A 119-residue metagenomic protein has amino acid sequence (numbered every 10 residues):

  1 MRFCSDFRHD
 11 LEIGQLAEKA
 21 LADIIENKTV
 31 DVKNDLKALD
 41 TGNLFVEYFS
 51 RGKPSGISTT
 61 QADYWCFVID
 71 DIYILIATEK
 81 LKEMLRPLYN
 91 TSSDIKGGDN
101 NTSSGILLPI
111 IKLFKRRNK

Functional and structural regions predicted by a protein language model:
M1-R2, S92-K119: Charged phosphate-binding loop/patch that engages nucleotide di/tri-phosphates or the phosphate backbone of nucleic
R2-S5, E47-F49: Short Pro/Gly-enriched beta-strand edge/turn motifs at strand-loop
D6-E18, A22: Nuclease catalytic cores
L21-G42: Conserved catalytic cores of phosphodiester-cleaving nucleases, focusing on short active-site segments
L39-R51: Short, surface-exposed loop/helix-turn segments at secondary-structure junctions that function as lids/hinges flanking
K53-S55: A short mixed-secondary-structure module that forms the rim of ligand-binding clefts
I57-K82: Nucleic-acid nuclease catalytic cores
L81-S93: Compact, glycine/acidic-enriched structural inserts
